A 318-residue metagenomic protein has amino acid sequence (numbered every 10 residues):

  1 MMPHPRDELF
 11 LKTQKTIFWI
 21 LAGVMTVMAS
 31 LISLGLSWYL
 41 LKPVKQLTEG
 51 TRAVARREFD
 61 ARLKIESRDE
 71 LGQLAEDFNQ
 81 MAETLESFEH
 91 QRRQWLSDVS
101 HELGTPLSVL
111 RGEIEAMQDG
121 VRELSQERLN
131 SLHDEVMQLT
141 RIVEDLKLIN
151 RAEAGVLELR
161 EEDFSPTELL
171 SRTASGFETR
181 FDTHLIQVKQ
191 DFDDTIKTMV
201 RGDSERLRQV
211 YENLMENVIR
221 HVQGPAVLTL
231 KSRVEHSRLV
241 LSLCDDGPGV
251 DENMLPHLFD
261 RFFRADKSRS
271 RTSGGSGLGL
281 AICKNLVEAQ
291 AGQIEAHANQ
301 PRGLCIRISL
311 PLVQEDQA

Functional and structural regions predicted by a protein language model:
K42-A53, R62-Q80, D134: HAMP signal relay modules and closely related sensory coiled-coil linkers that couple transmembrane inputs to cytosolic
R68, G72, R160-S175, V188: A conserved beta-strand-to-alpha-helix junction within the catalytic ATP-binding
L85-R141: Membrane-proximal coiled-coil signaling linkers
A154-L159, M199-G202: Conserved micro-motifs of the catalytic ATP-binding
V218-I219: Short helix-loop "hinge" at the ATP-lid/N-box region of the Bergerat-fold HATPase_c
G224, A291-G292: Conserved glycine-rich
V250-R264: Short conserved segment of the HATPase_c
